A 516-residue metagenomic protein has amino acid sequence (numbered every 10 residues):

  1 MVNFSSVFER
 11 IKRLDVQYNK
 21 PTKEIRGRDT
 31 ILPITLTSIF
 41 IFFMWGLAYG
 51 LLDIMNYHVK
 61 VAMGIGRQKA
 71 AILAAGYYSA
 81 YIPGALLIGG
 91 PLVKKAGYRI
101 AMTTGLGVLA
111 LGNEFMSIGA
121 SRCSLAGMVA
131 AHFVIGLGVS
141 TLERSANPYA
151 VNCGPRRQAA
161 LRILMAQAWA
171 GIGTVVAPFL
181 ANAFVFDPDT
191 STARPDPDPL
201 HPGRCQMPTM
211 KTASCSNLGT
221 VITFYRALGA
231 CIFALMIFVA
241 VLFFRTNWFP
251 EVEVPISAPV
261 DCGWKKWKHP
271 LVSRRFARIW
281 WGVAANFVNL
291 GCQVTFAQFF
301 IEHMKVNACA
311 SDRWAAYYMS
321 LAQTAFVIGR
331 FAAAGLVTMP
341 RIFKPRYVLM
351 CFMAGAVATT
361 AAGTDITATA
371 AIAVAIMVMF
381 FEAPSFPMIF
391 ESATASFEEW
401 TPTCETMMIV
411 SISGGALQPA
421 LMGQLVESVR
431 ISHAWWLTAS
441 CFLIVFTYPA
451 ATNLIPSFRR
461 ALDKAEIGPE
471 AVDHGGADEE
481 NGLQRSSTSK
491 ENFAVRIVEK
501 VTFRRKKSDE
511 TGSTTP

Functional and structural regions predicted by a protein language model:
M1-W45, V61, H269-R274: Cytosolic juxtamembrane N-terminal segment immediately preceding the first transmembrane helix of multi-pass
P33-M63, L142, A146-N147, A177-P178 (+1 more regions): Extracytoplasmic
G46, G107-R122, A354-T367, A450: C-terminal ends and interior cores of transmembrane alpha-helices in multi-pass membrane transporters/permeases
L52-N56, A177-F186, K268-T324: Extracytoplasmic gate region of multi-pass secondary transporters
I72-L92, S320-A333: Central cavity-lining transmembrane alpha-helices of secondary-active solute carriers, predominantly the Major
P83-A126: Conserved MFS/SLC helix-loop-helix module at the cytosolic interface between two early adjacent transmembrane helices
S140-P155, A383-E398: Intracellular juxtamembrane helix-capping segments at the cytosolic ends of symmetry-related transmembrane helices
Q158-P195, P202, Q206, E405-Q418: Glycine-rich segments within core transmembrane alpha-helices of 12-TM secondary carriers
